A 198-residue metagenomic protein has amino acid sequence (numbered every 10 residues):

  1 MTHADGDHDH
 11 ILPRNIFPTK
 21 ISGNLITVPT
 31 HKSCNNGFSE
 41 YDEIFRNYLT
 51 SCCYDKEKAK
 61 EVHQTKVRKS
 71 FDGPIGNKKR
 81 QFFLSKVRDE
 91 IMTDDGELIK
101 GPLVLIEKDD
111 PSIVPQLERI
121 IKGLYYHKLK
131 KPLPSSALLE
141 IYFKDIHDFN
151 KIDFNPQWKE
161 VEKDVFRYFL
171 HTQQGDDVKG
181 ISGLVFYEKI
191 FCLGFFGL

Functional and structural regions predicted by a protein language model:
M1-T27, E43-I44: Histidine-centered nuclease catalytic patch
D5, Y41-F45, D55-K56, K60 (+2 more regions): Alpha-helix initiation and N-capping motif
N15-P29, S51-K66: Short microdomains enriched in Cys/His and/or Lys/Arg
I16, N35-S39, Y125: Hydrophobic/aromatic-lined pockets within catalytic cores
T27-Y48: Short Cys/His-centered divalent metal-binding micro-motifs
S51, G73, N77, G123-K130: Surface-exposed polar/charged interaction patches
V67-K108: Short flanking/linker segments adjacent to small metal-binding domains or redox-active Cys/His motifs
L98-L198: C-terminal, charged low-complexity interaction regions
